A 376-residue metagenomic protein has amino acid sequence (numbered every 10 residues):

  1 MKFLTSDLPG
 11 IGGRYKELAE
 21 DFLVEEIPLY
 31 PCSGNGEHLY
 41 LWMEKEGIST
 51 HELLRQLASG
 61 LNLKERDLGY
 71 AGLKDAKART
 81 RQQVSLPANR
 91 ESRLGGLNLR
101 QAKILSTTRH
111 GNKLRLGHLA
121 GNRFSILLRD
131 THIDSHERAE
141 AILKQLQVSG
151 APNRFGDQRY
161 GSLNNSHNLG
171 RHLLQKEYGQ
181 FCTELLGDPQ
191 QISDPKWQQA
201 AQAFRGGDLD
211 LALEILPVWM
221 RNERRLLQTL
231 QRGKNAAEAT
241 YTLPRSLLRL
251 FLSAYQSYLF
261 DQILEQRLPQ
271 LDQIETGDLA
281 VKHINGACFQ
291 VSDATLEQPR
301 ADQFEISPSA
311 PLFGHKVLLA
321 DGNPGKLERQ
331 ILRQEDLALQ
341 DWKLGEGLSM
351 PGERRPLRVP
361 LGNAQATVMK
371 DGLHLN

Functional and structural regions predicted by a protein language model:
M1-G34, H38, E46-H51, G60-N376: Extended, charged/glycine-rich binding lobes that contact polyanionic ligands
L54: Generic structural marker for isolated residues within well-ordered, non-membrane alpha-helices of soluble domains
